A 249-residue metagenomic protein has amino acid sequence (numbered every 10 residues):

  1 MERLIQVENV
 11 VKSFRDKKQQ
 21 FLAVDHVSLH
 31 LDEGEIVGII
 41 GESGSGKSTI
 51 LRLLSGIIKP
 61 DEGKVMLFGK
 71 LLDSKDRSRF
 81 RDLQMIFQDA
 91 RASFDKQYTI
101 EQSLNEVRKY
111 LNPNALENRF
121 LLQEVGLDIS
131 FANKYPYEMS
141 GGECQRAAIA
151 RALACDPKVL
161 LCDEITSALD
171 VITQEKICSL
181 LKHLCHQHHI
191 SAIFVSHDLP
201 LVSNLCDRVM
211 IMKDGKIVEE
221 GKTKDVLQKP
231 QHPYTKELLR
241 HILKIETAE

Functional and structural regions predicted by a protein language model:
I40-E42: The feature captures the beta-strand-to-loop junction immediately N-terminal to the Walker
S55: Helix-to-loop junction immediately C-terminal to a conserved catalytic motif
K70-Q84, Q102, Y110, V226-P230: ABC ATPase NBD coupling module
Y135-M139, E143: Conserved ABC ATPase signature
V202-N204: A short, surface-exposed alpha-helical micro-motif characterized by mixed small hydrophobic and charged/polar residues
E220-G221: ABC ATPase "signature
